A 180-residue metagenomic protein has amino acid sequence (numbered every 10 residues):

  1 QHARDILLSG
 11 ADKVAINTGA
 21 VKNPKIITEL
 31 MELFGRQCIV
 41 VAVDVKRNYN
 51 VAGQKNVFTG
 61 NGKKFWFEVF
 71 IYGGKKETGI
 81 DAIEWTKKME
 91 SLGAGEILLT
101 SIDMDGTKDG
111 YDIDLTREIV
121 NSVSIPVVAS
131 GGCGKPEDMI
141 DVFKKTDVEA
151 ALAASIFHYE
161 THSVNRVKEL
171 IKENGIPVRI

Functional and structural regions predicted by a protein language model:
Q1-G10, Y49, D114-A151: Catalytic cores of alpha/beta
A3, P24-T28, I83-K87, I113-R117 (+2 more regions): Generic structural signal for well-ordered alpha-helices, preferentially at hydrophobic/aromatic core positions
D5-L8, T28-L30, Q54-F58, Y111-D114 (+2 more regions): Short, glycine/charged-enriched secondary-structure capping and boundary segments
L7-L99, D103-M104, G175: Conserved anion-binding
I16-N17, Y72, A129-S130, A153-A154: Thr-Gly-centered strand-to-loop micro-motif
I26-F34, I140-I180: C-terminal helical cap(s) of enzyme catalytic domains, especially alpha/beta-barrels
I26-V45, K108-K135, N174-I176: Alpha-helix-loop-beta-strand connector modules within alpha/beta enzyme cores
D103-D105, C133-P136, F157-H158: Short Gly/Pro-enriched loop/turn and capping motifs at secondary-structure junctions
